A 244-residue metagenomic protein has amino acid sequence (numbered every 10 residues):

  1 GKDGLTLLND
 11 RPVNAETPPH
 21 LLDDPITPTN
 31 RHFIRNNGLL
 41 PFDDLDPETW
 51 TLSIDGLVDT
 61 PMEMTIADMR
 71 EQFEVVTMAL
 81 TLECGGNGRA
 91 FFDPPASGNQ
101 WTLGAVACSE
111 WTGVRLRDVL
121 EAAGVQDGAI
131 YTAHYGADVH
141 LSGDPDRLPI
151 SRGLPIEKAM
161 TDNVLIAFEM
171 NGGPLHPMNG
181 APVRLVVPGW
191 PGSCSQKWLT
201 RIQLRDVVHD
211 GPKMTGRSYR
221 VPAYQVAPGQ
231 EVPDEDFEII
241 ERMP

Functional and structural regions predicted by a protein language model:
G1-L52, V58-D59, F73, E121-P244: Extended, aromatic/histidine-rich regions of cofactor-dependent oxidoreductases associated with respiratory
T49, S53, D68, W111 (+1 more regions): Extracytoplasmic/secreted proteins, especially bacterial periplasmic and envelope-associated proteins
G56-V58, D68, G86-G88, D138: A mature extracytoplasmic/lumenal domain signature
P61-M64, F92-D93: Short, solvent-exposed loop/turn elements at domain surfaces
T65-E74: Short Gly/aromatic-enriched secondary-structure transition segments
D68-M69, A96-T102, C108, Y131: "Short basic amphipathic alpha-helical interaction patches in structured regions
T77-A105: Short, conserved helix/loop micro-motifs enriched in His/Cys and acidic residues
G104-D118, G124-D127: Mid-length scaffold segments of soluble, non-membrane domains
